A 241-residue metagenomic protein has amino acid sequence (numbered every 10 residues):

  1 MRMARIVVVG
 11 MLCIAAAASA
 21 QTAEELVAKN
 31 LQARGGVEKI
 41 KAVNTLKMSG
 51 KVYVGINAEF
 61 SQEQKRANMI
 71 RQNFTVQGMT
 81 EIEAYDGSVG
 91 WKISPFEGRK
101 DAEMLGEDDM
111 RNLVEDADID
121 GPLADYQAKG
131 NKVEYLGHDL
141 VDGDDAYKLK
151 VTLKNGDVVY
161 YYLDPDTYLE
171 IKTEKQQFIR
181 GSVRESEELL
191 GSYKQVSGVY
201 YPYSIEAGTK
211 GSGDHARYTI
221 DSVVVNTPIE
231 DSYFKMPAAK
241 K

Functional and structural regions predicted by a protein language model:
M1-V8: Bacterial N-terminal signal peptides that target proteins for export
M11-S19: Hydrophobic h-region of N-terminal signal peptides that target proteins for export in Gram-negative bacteria
C13, R71, A84, A146-K148 (+1 more regions): Ordered hydrophobic segments in well-structured contexts
S19-Q32, K39, W91-D157, Q177-R184 (+2 more regions): Flexible, processing/modification-adjacent segments and terminal tails in exported/periplasmic/extracellular proteins
E24-G98, K129-G130, E134-G137: N-terminal mature ectodomain segment of secretory-pathway/periplasmic proteins
E59-K65, I82-G87, D101-D109, L163 (+2 more regions): Short amphipathic beta-strand/extended segments with alternating polar/hydrophobic composition
M79, D144-P237: Gly/Pro-enriched, hydrophobic low-complexity segments that function as extracytoplasmic propeptides/linkers
